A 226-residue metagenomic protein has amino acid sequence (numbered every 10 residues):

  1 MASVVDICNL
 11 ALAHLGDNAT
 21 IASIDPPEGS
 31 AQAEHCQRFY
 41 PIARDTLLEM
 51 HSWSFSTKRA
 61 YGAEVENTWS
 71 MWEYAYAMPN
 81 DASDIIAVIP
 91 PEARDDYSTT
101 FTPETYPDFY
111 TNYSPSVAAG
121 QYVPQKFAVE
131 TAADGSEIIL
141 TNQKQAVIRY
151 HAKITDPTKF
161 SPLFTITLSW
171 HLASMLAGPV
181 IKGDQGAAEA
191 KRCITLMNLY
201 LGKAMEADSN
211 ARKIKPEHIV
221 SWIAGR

Functional and structural regions predicted by a protein language model:
M1-D25, G225-R226: Short, intrinsically disordered N-terminal pre-domain segments
A2, A31-E34: Alpha-helix capping and helix-loop boundary segments enriched in small/acidic/polar residues
D6, D17, D25, D45 (+10 more regions): Acidic-enriched, low-complexity/disordered segments with a strong bias for Aspartate over Glutamate
I7, L12, T111-R226: Internal mixed-charge
I21-S30, Q37, P41, D45-E49 (+5 more regions): Intrinsically disordered, low-complexity, basic-enriched segments
E34-P115, Q121, Q125-F127, F160-L176 (+1 more regions): Divalent metal-cofactor coordination and adjacent catalytic microenvironments
